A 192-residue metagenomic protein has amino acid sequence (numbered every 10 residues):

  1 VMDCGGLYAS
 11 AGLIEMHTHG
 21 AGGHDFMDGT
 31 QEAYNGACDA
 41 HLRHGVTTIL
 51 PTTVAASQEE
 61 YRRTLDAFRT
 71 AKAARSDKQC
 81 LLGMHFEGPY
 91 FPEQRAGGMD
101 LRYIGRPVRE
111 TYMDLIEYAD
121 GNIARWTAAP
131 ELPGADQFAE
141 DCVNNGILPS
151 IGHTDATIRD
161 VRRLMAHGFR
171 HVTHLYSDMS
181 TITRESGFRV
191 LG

Functional and structural regions predicted by a protein language model:
V1-D39: Replace "His-x-His-based motif
H19, N35-T64, Q79-P92, A119-E131 (+2 more regions): Divalent metal-dependent hydrolysis catalytic cores, especially in the metallo-beta-lactamase
G20, H24-D28, P51-E60, D178-G192: Active-site loop-to-helix "anion-binding N-cap" substructures in soluble metabolic enzymes
G20-E32, G98-G105, L148-G152: Active-site mouth loops of central-metabolism enzymes
T30-A33, T64-A67, V108-E110, S186-G192: Charged helix-capping and loop-helix junction motifs
R62-R75, A139-L148: Short, electropositive alpha-helical surface patch
P92-E117: Conserved phosphate-binding/catalytic loop of the ribokinase/pfkB sugar-kinase fold
M113, E117-G192: Active-site core of metal-dependent hydrolases
